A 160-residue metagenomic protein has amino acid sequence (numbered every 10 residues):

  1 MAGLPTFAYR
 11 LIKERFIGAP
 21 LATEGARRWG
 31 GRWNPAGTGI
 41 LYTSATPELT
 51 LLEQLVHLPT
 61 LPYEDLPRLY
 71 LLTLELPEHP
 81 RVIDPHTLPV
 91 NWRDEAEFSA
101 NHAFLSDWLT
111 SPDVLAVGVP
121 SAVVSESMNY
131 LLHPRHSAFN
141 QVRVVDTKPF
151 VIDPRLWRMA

Functional and structural regions predicted by a protein language model:
A2-A22, Y63-A160: Active-site and NAD+-binding cores of ADP-ribose-processing enzymes
R10, G18-N34, L41, V56: NAD-dependent ADP-ribosyltransferases
P35-P85: Short, well-structured hydrophobic secondary-structure segments
